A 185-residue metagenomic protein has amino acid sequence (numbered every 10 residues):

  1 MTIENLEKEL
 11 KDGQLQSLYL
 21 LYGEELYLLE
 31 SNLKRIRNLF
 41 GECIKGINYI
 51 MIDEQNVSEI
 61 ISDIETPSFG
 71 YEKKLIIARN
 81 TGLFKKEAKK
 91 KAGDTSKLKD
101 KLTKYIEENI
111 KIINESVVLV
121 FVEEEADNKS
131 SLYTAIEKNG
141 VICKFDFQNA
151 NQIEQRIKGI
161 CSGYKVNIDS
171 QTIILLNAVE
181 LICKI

Functional and structural regions predicted by a protein language model:
T2-E4, Y27-I185: Non-catalytic interfacial helical region
I3-K11: Pre-Walker A adenine-sensing motif
D12-Q14, I136: Short, flexible turn/loop "capping" segments at secondary-structure junctions
S17-S31: Walker A/P-loop nucleotide-binding motif
